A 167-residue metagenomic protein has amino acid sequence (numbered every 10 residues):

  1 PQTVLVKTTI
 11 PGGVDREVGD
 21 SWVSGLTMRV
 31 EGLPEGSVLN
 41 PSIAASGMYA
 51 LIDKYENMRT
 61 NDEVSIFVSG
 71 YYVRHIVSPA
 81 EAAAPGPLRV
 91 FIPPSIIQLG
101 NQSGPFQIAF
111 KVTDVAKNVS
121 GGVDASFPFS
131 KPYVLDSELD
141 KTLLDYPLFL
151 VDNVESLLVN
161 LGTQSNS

Functional and structural regions predicted by a protein language model:
P1-S167: Intrinsically disordered, low-complexity linker/tail regions enriched in polar/charged residues
